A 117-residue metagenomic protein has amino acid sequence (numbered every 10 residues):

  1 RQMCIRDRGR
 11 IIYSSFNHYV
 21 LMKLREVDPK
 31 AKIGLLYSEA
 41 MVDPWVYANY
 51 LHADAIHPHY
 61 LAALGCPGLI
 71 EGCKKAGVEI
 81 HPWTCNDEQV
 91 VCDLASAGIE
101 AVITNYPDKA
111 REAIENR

Functional and structural regions predicted by a protein language model:
R1-I5: Short, small-residue-biased leader/transition segments that mark boundaries at the very start of proteins
R6, R10-I12, N86: Glycine/proline-rich, positively charged, aromatic-decorated active-site loop/lid region on the catalytic face
R6-R8, V27-A31, K75-A76, R117: Short helix-capping segments at alpha-helix termini
I12-S15, Y19-L21, L51-A53: Conserved N-terminal glycine/acidic-rich loop preference
Y13-S14, A31-L36: Active-site-adjacent structural elements that line small-molecule/cofactor binding pockets in enzymes
L24: Short active-site loop/helix that positions an aromatic residue
G34-R117: C-terminal active-site rim and adjoining tail of enzyme catalytic domains
